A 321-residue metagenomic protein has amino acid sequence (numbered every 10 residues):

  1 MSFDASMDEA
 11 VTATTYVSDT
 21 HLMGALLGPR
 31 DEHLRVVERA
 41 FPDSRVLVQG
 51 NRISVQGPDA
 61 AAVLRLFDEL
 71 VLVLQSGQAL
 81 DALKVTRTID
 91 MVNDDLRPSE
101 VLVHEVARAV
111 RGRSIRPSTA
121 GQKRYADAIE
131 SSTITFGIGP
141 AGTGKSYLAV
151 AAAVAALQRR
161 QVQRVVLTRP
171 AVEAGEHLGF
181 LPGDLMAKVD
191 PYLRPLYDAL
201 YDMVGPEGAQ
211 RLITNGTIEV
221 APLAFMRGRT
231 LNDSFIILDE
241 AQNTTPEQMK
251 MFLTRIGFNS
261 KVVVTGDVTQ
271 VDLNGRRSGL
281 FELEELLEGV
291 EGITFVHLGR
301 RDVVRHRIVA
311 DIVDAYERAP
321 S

Functional and structural regions predicted by a protein language model:
F3-S18, L70-R87, L298: Interdomain boundary/hinge elements
F3-T12, M23-L26, I53-D68: Conserved N-terminal glycine/acidic-rich loop preference
H21-F41: Short amphipathic alpha-helix segments
R39, V46-L102: Interdomain "pre-motor" coupling segment immediately N-terminal to P-loop NTPase/helicase cores
P42-V46, F295-V296: A short linear hydrophobic-aromatic micro-motif
E100-S114: Conserved adenine-nucleotide phosphate-binding loops and their immediately adjacent elements
R111-A120, A126-D127, S131-L238, Q242-S321: Conserved helicase motor core of SF1/SF2 NTP-dependent helicases
